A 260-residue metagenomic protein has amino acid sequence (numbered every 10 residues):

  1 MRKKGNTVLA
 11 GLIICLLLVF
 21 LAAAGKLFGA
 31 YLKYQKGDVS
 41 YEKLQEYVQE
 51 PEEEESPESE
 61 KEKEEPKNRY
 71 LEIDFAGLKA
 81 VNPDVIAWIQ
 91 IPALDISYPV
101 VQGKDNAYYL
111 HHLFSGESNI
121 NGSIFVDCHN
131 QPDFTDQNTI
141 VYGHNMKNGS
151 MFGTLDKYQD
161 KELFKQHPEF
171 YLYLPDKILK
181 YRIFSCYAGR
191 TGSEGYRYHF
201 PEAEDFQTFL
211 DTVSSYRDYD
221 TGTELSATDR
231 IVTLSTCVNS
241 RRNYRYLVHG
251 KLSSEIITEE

Functional and structural regions predicted by a protein language model:
M1-L17: N-terminal Sec-pathway targeting helices
F20-E260: Solvent-exposed, non-transmembrane regions of membrane-associated and secreted proteins
